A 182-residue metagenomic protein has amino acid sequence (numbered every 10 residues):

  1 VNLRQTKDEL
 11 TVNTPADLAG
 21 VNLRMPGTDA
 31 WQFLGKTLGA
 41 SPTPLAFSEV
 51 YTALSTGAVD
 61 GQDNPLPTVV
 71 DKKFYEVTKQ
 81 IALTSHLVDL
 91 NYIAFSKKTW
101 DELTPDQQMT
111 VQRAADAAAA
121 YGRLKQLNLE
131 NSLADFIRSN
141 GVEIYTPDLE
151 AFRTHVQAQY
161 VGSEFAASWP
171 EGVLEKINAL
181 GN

Functional and structural regions predicted by a protein language model:
V1-N182: N-terminal secretory/targeting leader peptides
